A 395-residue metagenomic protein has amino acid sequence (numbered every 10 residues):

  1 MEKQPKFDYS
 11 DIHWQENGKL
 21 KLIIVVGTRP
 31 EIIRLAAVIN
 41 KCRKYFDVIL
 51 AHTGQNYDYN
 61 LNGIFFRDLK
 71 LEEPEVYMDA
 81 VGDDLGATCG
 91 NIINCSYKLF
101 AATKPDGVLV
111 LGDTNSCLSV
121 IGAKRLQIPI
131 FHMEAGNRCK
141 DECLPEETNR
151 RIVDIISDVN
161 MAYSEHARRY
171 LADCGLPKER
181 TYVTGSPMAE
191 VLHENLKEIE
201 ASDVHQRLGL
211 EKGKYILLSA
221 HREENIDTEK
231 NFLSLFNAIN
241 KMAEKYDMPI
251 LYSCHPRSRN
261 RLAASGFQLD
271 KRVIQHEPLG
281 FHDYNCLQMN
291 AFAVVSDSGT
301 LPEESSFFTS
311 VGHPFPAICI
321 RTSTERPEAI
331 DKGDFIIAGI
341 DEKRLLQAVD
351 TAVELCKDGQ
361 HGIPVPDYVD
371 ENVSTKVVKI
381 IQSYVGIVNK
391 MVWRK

Functional and structural regions predicted by a protein language model:
M1-M248, S258-K395: Nucleotide-activated sugar donor-binding and catalytic core shared by glycosyltransferases and related lipid-linked
